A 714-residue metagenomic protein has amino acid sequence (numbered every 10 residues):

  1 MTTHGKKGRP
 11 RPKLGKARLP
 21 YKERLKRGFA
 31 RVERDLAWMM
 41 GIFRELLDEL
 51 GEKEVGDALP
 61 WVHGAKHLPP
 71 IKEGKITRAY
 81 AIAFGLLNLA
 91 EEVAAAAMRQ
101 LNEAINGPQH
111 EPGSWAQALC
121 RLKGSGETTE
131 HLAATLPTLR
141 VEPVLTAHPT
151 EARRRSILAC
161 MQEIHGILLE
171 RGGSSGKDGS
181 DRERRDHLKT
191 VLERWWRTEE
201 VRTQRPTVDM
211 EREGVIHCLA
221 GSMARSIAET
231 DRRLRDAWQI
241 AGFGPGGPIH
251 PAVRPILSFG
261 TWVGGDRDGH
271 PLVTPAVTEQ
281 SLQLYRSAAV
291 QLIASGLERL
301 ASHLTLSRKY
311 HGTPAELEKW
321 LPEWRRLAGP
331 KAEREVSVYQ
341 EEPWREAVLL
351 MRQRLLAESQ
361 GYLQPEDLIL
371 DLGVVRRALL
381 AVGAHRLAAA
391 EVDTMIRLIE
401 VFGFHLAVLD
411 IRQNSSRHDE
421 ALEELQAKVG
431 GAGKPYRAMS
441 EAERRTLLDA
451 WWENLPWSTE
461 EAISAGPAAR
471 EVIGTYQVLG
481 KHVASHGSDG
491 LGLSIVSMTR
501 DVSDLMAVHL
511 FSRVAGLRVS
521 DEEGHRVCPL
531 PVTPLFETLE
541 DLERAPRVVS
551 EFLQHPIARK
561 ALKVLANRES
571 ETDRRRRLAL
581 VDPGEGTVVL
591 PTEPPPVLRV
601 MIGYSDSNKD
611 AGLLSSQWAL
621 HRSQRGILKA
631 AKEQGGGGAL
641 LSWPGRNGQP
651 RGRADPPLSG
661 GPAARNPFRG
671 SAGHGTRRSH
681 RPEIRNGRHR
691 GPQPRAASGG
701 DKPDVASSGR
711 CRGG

Functional and structural regions predicted by a protein language model:
T2-D449, A468-E471, G492, L530: Often metal-dependent polyanion-binding catalytic scaffolds in large enzymes
V201-I216, P275, A357-G361, V374-A381 (+6 more regions): Glycine- and acidic
T230, L234, V375, L479 (+2 more regions): Hydrophobic alpha-helical packing residues
I240-P251, Y310-L317, R412-D419, M498-D501 (+4 more regions): A glycine-rich phosphate-binding loop feature that marks nucleotide/adenosyl-phosphate handling sites
G264-R267, V472-L479, L620, G635-G636: Expand to "…catalyze enediolate/carbanion chemistry for C-C bond making/breaking, isomerization, decarboxylation
V273-S302, A515-G713: Catalytic or ion-translocation cores adjacent to nucleophile or general acid/base/metal-coordination motifs in diverse
P343, Q353, A407-L409, N414-M506 (+4 more regions): Active-site cores of enzymes that catalyze phosphoryl transfer or operate on phosphate-rich substrates
